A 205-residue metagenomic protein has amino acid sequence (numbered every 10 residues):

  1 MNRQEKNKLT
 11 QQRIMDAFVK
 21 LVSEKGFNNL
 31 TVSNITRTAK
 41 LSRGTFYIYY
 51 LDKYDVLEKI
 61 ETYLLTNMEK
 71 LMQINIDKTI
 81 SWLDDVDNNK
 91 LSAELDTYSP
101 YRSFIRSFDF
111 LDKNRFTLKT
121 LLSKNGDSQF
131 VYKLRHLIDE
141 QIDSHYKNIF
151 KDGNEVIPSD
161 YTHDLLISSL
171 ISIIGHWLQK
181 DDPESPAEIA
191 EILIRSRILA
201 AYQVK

Functional and structural regions predicted by a protein language model:
M1-K25, N29, S33-N34, T38: Basic, helix-initiating cap at the start of DNA-binding domains
R13-K20, T38, D55-K78, R102 (+2 more regions): Alpha-helical structural segments
S23-F27, E140, N154, I167 (+2 more regions): Cytosolic nucleotide-binding catalytic cores of signal-transduction proteins
E24-Y63: Helix-turn-helix
T31, K119-L121, P186: Short, hydrophobic secondary-structure boundary micro-motifs
I74-K113: Hydrophobic alpha-helical connector segments
S103-K113, N125-F150, D160-S168: Amphipathic alpha-helical packing segments from all-alpha helical-bundle domains
K147, I167-K205: C-terminal peripheral helix-coil segments that are non-catalytic and often amphipathic
